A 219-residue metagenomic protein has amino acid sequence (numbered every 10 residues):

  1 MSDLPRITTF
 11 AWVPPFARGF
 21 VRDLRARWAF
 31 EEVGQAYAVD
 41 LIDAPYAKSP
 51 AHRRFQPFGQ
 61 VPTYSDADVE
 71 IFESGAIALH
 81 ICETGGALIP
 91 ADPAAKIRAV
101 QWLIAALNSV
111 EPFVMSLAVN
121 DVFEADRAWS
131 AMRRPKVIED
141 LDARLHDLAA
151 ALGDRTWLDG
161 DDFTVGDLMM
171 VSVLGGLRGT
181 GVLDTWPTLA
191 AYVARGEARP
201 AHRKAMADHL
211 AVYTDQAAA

Functional and structural regions predicted by a protein language model:
M1-M132: GST-like domain detector, emphasizing the conserved glutathione-binding G-site in the N-terminal thioredoxin-like
S2-D3, A106-A198: GST-like fold's C-terminal all-alpha helical module
D43, V165, H209-L210: Short, solvent-exposed turn/loop segments enriched in Gly/Ser/Thr/Pro and often Arg
K48-S49, G196, D215-Q216: Short Asp/Glu-rich motifs
R54, M170, A198, A207-D208: Phosphate-coordinating loops and pocket residues in cytosolic domains that bind phosphorylated ligands
C82, V173-L174, M206: Active-site-flanking alpha-helical
A205-A219: Terminal-tail/helix-coil boundary detector
